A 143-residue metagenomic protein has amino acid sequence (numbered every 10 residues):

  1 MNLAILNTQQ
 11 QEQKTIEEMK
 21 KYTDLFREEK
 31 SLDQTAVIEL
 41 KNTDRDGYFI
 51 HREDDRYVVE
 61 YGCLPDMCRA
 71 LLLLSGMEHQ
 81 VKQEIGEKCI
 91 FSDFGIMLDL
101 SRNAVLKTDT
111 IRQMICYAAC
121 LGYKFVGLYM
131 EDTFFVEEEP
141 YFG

Functional and structural regions predicted by a protein language model:
M1-F91: Contiguous, structured surface segment used for ligand recognition
E53-G143: Feature activates predominantly on carbohydrate-active enzymes
